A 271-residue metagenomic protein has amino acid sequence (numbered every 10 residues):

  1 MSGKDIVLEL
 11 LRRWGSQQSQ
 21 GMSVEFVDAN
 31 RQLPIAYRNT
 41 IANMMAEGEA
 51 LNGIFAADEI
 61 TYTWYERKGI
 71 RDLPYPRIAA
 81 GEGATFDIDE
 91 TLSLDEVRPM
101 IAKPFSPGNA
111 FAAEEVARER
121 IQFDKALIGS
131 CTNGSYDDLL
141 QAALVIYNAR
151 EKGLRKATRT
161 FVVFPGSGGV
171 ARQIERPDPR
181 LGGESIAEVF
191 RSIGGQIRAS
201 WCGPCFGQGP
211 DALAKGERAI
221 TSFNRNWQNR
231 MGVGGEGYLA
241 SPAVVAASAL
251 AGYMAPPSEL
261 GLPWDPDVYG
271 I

Functional and structural regions predicted by a protein language model:
M1-I271: Fe-S-dependent hydro-lyases/dehydratases of central metabolism
